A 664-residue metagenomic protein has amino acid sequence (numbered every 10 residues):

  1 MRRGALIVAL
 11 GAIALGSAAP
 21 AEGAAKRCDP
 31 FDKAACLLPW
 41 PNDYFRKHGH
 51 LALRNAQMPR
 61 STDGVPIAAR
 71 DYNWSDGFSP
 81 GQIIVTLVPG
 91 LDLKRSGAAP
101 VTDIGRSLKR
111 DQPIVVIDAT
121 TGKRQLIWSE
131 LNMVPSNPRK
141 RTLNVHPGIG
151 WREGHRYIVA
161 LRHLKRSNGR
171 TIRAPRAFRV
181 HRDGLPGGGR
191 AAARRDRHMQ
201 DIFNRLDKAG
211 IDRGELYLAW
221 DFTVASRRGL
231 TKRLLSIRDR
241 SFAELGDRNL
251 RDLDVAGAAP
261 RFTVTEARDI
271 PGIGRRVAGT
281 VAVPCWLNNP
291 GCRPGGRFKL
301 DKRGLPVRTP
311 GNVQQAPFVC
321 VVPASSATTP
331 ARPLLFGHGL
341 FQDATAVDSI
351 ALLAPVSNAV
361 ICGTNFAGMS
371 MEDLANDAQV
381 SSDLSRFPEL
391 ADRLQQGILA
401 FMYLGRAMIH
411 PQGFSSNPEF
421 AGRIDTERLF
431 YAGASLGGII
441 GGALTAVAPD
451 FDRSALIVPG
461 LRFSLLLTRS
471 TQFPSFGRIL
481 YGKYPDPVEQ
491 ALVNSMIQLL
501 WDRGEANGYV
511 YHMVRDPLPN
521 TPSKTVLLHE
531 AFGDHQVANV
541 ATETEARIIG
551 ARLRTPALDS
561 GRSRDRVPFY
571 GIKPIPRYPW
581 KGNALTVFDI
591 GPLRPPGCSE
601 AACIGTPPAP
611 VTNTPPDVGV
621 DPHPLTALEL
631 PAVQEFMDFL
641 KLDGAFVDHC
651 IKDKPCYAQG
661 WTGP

Functional and structural regions predicted by a protein language model:
A5-G16: Bacterial N-terminal signal peptides
A14-A24: C-terminal region of N-terminal signal peptides and the immediate post-cleavage residues of exported proteins
A24-V264, D269-P284, P290-G291: Acidic, low-complexity Ser/Thr/Gly/Pro-rich repeat segments typical of extracellular/periplasmic and surface-exposed
G97-T102, I127-S129, R156-A160, S167-F178 (+9 more regions): Short, solvent-exposed loop/turn and secondary-structure capping segments
S136-R162, R166-S167, G311-A351: A conserved hydrophobic secondary-structure block that centers on an alpha-helix together with its immediately flanking
N289-A316, A327-F420: Cap/lid segment of the alpha/beta-hydrolase catalytic domain
E389, R393-Q396, A455-P664: C-terminal subdomain of alpha/beta-hydrolase-fold enzymes, centered on the catalytic histidine and its supporting
A407-R469: Primarily recognizes the serine-hydrolase "nucleophile elbow" in alpha/beta-hydrolase and SGNH/GDSL folds
